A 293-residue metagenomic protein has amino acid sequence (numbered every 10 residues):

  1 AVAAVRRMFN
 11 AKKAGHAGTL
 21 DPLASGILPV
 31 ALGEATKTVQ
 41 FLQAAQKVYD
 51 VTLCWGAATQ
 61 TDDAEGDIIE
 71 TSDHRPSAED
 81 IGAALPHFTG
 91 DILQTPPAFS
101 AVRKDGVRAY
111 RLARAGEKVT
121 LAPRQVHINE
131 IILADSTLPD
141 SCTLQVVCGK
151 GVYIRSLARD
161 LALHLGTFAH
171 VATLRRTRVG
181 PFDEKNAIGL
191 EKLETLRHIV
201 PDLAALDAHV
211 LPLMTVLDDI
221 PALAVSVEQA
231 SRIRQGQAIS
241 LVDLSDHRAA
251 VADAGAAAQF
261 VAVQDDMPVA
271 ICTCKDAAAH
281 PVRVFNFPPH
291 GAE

Functional and structural regions predicted by a protein language model:
A1-H16, L20, H164, F168-E293: Accessory RNA 3′-end/elbow-binding domains used by RNA modification enzymes
A1-S156, D160-N186, I271-C272: RNA pseudouridine synthases
